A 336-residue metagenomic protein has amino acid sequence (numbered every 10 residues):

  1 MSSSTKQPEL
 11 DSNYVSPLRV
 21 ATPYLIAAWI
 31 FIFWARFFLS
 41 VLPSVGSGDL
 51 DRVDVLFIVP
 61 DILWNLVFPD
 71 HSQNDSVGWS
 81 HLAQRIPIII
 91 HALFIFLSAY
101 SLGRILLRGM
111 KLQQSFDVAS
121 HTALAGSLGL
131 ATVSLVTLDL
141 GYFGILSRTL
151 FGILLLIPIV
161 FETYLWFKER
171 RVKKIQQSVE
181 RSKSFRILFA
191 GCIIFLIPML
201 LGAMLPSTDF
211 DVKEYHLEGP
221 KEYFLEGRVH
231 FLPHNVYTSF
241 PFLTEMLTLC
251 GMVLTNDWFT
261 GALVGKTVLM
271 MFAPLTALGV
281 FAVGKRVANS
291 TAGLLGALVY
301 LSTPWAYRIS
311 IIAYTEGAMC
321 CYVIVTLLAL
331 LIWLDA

Functional and structural regions predicted by a protein language model:
M1-Q177: Membrane-embedded, hydrophobic transmembrane alpha-helices
D75-I86, L112-F116, S120, F143-L146 (+3 more regions): Juxtamembrane segments of multi-pass membrane glycosylation machinery that transfer sugars from lipid-linked donors
S98-L102, L106, L275, G279 (+3 more regions): Specific aromatic-rich, kink-prone transmembrane helix
L106, D139, G251, V280-N289 (+1 more regions): Transmembrane-helix signature of membrane-embedded glycosylation machinery that interfaces with polyprenol carriers
L112-A125, F259-V264, L278-S302, D335: Transmembrane-helix signature of polytopic, membrane-embedded enzymes that assemble or transfer cell-envelope glycans
L138-L146, M204-T208, A306-Y314: Membrane-interface helix caps and helix-loop-helix hairpins in membrane proteins
L205-G219, L225-C250, L254-V264: Extracytoplasmic catalytic/substrate-binding loops of multi-pass membrane glycan-assembly enzymes
V236, F240, C250-G251, G261-F272 (+2 more regions): Membrane-embedded glycan-lipid processing machinery
